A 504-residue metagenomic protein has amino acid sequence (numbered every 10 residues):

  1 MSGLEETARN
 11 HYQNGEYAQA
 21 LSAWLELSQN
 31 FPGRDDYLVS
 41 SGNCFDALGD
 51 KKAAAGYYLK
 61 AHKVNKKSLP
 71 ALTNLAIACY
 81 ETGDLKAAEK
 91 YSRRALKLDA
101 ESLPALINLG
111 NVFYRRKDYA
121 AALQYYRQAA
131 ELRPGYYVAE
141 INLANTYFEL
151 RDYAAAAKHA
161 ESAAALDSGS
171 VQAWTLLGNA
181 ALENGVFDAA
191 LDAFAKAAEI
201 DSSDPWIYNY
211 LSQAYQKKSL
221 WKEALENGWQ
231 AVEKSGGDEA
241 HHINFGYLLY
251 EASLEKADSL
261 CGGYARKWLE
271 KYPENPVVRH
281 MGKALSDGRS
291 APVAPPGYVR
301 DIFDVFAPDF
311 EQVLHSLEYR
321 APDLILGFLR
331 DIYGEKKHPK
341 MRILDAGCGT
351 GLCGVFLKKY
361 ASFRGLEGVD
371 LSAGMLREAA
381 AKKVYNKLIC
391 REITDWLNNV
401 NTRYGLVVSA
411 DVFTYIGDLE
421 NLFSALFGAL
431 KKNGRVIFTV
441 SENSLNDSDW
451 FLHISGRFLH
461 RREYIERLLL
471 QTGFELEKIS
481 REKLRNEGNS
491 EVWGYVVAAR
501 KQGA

Functional and structural regions predicted by a protein language model:
Q13, A47, E81-T82, R115 (+4 more regions): Register position in tetratricopeptide repeats
L344, G349-W396: Class I SAM-dependent methyltransferase SAM/SAH-binding core
N398-V407: A short acidic, Gly/Pro-enriched loop at the edge of an enzyme's catalytic core that lines a small-molecule cofactor
E420-K432: A short glycine-rich, Lys/Arg-flanked "PGG" loop and its adjoining helix->strand segment in the class I
F438-F458: Short, glycine-/aromatic-enriched active-site segment of Class I SAM-dependent methyltransferases
